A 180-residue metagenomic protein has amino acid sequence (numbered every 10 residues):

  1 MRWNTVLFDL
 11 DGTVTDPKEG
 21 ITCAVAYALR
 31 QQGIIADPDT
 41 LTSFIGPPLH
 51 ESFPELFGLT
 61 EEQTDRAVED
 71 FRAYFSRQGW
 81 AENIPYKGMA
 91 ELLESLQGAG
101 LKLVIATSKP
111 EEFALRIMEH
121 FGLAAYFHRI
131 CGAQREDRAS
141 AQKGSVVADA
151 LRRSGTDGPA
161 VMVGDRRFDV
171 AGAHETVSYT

Functional and structural regions predicted by a protein language model:
M1, A99-L101, R153-G158: Glycine-rich phosphate-binding loop signature in dinucleotide/nucleotide-binding domains
R2-E91, E112: N-terminal helical cap/lid subdomain that shapes the substrate entry/recognition surface in HAD-like hydrolases
P17, G164-D165: Acidic di-acidic motifs
V25, L92-M118: Substrate-recognition element of Asp-dependent hydrolases with the DxDx(T/V) motif
I84, E111-V161, R167-A171: Substrate-recognition "cap/lid" segment bordering the active-site pocket of phosphatases
L93-Q97, L151, V170-H174: Surface-exposed amphipathic alpha-helices with a cationic face
T176-T180: Conserved small/polar residues in nucleotide/adenosyl-binding loops
